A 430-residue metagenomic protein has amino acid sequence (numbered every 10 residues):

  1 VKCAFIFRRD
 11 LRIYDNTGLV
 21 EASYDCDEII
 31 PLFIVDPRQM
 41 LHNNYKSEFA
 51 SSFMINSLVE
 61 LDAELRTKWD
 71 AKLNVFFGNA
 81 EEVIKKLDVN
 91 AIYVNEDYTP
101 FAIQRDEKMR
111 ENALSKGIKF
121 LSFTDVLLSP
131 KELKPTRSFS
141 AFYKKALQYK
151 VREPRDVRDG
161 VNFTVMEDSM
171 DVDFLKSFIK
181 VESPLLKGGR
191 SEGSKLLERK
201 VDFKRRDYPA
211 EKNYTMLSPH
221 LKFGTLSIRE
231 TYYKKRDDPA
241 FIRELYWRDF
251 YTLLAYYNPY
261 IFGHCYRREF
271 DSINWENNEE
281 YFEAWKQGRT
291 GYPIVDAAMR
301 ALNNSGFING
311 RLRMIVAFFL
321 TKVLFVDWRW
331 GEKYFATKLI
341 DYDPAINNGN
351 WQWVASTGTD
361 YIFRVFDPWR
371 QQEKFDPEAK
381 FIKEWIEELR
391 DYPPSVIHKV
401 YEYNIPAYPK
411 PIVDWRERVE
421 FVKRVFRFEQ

Functional and structural regions predicted by a protein language model:
V1-E153, R300, I346, R424-E429: Trp/Phe/Arg-rich N-terminal binding region typifying the photolyase-homology
F5, I308-G310, W415, E420: Short alpha-helical segments used as structural interaction elements across diverse proteins
G18, S57, L61, G193-L196 (+7 more regions): Alpha-helical packing segments of well-folded alpha/beta enzyme cores
L19-E21, E60-E64, K108-M109, S129-P130 (+6 more regions): Intrinsically disordered, low-complexity boundary segments flanking structured domains
N44, E48-S52, K187, W285 (+1 more regions): Charge-dense, low-complexity intrinsically disordered segments
D70, K212-E388: Active-site-proximal binding-pocket segments
I118, P135-F270, D376, K380-Q430: Glycine/tryptophan-enriched, flexible segments
